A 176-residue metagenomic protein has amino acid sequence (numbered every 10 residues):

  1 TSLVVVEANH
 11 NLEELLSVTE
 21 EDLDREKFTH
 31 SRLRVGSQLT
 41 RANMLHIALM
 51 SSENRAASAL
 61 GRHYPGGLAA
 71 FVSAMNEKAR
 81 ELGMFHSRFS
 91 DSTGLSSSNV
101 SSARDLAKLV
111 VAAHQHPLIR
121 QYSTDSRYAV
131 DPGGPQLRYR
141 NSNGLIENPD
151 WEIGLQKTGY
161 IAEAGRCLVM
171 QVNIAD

Functional and structural regions predicted by a protein language model:
S2-R104, K108-P117: Active-site-adjacent loops and short helices of periplasmic peptidoglycan-processing enzymes
M84-R88, G94-D105, V110-D176: Domain-terminus/edge residues, biased toward the C-terminal soluble/receptor-binding domains of extracytoplasmic
